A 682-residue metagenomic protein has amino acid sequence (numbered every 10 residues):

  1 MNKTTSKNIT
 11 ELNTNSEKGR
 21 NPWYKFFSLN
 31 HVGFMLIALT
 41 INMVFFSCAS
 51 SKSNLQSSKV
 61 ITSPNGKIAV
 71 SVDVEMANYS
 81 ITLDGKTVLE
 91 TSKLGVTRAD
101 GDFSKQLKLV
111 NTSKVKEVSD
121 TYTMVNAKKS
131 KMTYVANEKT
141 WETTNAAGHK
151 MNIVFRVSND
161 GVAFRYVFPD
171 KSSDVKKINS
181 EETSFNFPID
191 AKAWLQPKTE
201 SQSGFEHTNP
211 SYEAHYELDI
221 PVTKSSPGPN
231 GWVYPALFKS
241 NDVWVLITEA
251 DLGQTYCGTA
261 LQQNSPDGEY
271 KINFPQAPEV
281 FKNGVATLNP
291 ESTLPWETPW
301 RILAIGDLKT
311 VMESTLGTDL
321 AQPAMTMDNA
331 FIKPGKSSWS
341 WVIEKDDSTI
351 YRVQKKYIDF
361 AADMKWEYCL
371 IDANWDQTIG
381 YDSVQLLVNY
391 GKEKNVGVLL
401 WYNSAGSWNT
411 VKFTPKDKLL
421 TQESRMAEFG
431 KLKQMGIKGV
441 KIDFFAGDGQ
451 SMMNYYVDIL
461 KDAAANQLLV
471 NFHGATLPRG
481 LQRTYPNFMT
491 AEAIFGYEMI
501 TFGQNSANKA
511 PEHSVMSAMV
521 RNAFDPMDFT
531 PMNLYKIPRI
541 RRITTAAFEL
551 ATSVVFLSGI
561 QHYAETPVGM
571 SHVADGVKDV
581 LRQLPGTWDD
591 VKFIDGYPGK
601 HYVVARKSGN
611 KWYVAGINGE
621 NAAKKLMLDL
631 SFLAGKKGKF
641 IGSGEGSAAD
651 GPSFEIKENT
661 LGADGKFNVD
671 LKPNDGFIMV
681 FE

Functional and structural regions predicted by a protein language model:
F46-S47: C-terminal motif of bacterial Sec signal peptides marking the signal peptidase cleavage site
Q56-T315: N-terminal accessory beta-strand-rich subdomains and adjacent acidic, glycine-rich linkers that precede catalytic cores
S130-T133, L581-V604: Edge strands and adjacent loops of beta-rich recognition modules
N289, T293-M364, Y368: An acidic-aromatic substrate-binding cleft motif
D372-T545: Aromatic- and carboxylate-enriched substrate-binding clefts and catalytic-loop regions of carbohydrate-active enzymes
A547, A551-V591: Catalytic cores of secreted or luminal carbohydrate-active enzymes
Y597-A634, F677-I678: Carbohydrate-binding surface patches
E658-E682: C-terminal beta-strand-rich structural cap/linker in extracellular carbohydrate-active enzymes
